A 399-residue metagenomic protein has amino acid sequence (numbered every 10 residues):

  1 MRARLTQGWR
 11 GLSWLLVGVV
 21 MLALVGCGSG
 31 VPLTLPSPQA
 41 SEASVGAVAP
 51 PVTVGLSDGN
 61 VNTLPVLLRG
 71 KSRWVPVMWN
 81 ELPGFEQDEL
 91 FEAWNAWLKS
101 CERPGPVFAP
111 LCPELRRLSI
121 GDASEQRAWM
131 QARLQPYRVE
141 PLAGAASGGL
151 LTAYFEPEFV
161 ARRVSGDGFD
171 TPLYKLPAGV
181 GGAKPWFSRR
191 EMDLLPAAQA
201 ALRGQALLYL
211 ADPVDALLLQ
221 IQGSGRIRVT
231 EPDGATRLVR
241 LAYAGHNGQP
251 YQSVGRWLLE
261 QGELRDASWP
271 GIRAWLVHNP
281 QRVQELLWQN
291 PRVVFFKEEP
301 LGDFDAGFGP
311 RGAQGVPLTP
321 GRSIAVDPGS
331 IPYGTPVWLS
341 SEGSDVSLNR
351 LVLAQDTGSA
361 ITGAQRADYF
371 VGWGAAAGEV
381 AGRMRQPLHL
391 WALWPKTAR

Functional and structural regions predicted by a protein language model:
R2-L16: Bacterial N-terminal signal peptides that target proteins for export
S13-V25: Bacterial N-terminal signal peptides
V25-V45: Bacterial Sec signal peptide processing site at the extreme N-terminus
G28-S29, F304-R399: C-terminal soluble interaction/assembly domains
Q39, A43, A47, D233-L238: Eukaryotic non-globular interaction segments with acidic/serine-rich, low-complexity composition and alpha-helical
D58, N62, K71-D305, S341: Secretory/export targeting leaders with adjacent low-complexity proregions
L67-L68: N-terminal accessory segments that position/regulate proteins before the catalytic core
